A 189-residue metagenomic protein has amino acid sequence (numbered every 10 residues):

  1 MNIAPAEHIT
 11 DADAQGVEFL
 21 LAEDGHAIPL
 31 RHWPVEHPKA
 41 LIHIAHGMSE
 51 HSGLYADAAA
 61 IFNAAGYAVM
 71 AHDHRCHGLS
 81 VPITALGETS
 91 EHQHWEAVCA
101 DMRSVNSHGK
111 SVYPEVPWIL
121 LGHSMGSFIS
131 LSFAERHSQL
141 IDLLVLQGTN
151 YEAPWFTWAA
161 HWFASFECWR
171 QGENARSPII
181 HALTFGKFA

Functional and structural regions predicted by a protein language model:
N2-H37: N-terminal cap/lid segment of alpha/beta-hydrolase-fold proteins
K39, G47-E50: Active-site glycine-rich loops that stabilize anionic/oxyanionic intermediates across multiple enzyme folds
H43-G47, D73, H123: The conserved beta1-alpha1 loop
S52, A59-A85: Conserved alpha/beta-hydrolase
S90-K110: Alpha/beta-hydrolase active-site loop
Y113-S124: Alpha/beta-hydrolase fold nucleophile elbow
G122-S132: Glycine-rich nucleophile elbow surrounding the catalytic serine of serine-hydrolase chemistry
S130-A189: Alpha/beta-hydrolase-fold enzymes
